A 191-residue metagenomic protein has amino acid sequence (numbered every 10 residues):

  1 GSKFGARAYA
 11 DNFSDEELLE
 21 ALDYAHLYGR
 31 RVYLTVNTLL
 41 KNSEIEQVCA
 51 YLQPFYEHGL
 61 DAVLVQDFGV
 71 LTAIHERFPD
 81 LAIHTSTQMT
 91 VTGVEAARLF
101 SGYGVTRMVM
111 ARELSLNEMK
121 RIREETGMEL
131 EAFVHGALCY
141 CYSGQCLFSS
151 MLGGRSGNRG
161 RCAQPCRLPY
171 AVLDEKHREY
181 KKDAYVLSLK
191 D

Functional and structural regions predicted by a protein language model:
G1-V91, M110, E118-D191: Active-site pocket-lining/capping segments in soluble small-molecule metabolic enzymes
G93-E95: Conserved nucleotide-cofactor-binding alpha/beta core module
R98, G102, I122-E124: Active-site neighborhood of glycoside hydrolase catalytic domains
G102-R107, L114, G127-M128: Extended, well-folded interaction surfaces typified by the phenylalanyl-tRNA synthetase beta subunit core
